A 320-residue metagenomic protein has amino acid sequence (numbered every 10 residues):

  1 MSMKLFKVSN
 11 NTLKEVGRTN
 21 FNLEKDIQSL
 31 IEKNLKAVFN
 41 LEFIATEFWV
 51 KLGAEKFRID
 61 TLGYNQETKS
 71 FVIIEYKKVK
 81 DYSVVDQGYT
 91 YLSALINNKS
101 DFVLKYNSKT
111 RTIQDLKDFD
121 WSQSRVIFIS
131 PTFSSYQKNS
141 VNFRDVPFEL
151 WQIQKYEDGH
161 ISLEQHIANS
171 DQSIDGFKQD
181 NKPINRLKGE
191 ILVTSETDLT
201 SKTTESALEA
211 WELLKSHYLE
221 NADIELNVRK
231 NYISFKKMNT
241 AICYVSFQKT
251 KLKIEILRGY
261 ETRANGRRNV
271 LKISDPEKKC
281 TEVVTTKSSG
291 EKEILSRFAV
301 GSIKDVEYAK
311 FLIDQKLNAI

Functional and structural regions predicted by a protein language model:
M1-I273, E277, T285-S296, V300-I320: Charged, terminal alpha-helix-loop-beta segments that serve as non-catalytic nucleic-acid engagement and/or assembly
